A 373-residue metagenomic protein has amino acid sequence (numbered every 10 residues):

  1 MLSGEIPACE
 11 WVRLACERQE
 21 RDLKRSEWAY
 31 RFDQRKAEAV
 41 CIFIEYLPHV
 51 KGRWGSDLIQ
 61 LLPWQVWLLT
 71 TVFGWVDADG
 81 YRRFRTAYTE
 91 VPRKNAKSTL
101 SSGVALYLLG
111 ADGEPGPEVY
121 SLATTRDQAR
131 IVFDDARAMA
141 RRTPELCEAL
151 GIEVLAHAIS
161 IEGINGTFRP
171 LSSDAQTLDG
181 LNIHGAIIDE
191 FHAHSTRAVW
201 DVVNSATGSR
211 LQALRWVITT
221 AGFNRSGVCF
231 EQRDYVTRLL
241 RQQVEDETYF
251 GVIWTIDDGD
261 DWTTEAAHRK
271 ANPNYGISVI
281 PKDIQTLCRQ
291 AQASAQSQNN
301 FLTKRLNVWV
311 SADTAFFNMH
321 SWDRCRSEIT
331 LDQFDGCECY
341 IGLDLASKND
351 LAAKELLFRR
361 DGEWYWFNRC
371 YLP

Functional and structural regions predicted by a protein language model:
M1-L343: Phosphate/NTP-binding elements of NTP-utilizing enzymes
K348-P373: Metal-dependent catalytic core segments for phosphate chemistry
